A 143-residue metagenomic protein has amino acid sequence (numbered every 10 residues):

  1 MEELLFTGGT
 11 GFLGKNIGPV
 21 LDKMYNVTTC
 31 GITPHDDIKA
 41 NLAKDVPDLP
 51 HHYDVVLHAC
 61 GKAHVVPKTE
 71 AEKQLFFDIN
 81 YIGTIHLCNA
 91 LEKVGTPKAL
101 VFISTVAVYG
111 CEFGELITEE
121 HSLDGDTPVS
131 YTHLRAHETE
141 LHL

Functional and structural regions predicted by a protein language model:
L4-V20: N-terminal Rossmann NAD(P)H-binding glycine-rich loop of SDR-like oxidoreductase domains
T7, C30, A59, L100-V106: SDR active-site strand-loop-helix element
C30-D45: Adenosine-cofactor binding site in Rossmann-like domains, unifying the SAM/SAH pocket of S-adenosylmethionine-dependent
D45-I79: NAD(P)H-binding glycine-rich loop region in Rossmannoid oxidoreductase-like domains and their noncatalytic homologs
F77, D126-L134: Short-chain dehydrogenase/reductase
F77-T84, V101: Short alpha-helix in the Rossmann-fold core of NAD(P)-dependent oxidoreductases
H86-T127: Conserved Rossmann-fold NAD(P)-dependent oxidoreductase catalytic core, especially the SDR/UDP-sugar
H133-L143: Single conserved hydrophobic/aromatic residue that forms the stacking wall/gate of nucleotide- or nucleobase-binding
